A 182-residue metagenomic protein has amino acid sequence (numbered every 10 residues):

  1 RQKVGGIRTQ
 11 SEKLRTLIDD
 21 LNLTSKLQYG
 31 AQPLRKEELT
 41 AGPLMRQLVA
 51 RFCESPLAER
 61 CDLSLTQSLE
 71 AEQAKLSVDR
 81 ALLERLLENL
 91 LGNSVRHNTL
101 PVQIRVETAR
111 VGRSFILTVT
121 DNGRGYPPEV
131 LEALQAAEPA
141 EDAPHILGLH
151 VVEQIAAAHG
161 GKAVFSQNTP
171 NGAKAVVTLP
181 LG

Functional and structural regions predicted by a protein language model:
T9-L14: Short alpha-helical segment of the dimerization/phosphotransfer core of two-component systems
Y29-L34, K75-V78: Conserved micro-motifs of the catalytic ATP-binding
R35-A50: A conserved beta-strand-to-alpha-helix junction within the catalytic ATP-binding
S55-Q67: Short conserved segments within the C-terminal catalytic ATPase subdomain
S94-V95: Short helix-loop "hinge" at the ATP-lid/N-box region of the Bergerat-fold HATPase_c
D121: Acidic ATP/Mg2+-coordinating residue in the GHKL
